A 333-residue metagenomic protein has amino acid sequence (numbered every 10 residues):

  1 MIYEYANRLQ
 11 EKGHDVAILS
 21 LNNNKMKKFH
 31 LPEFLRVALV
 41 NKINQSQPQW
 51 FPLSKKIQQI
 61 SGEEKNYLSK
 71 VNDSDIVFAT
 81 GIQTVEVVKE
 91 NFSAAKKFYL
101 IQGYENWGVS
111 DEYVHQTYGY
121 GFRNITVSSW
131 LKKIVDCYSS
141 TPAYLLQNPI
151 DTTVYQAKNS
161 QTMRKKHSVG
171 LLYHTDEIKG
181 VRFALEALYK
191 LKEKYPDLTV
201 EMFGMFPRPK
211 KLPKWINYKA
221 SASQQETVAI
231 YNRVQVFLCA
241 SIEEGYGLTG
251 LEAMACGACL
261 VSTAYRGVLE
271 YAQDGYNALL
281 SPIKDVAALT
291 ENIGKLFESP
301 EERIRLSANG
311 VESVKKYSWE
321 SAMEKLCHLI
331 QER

Functional and structural regions predicted by a protein language model:
W107-Y113, C137, Y144-K165: Acidic anion/phosphate-binding donor-loop and adjacent secondary structure in glycosyltransferase catalytic cores
I125-T126, Q161-K179, L185-K190: Conserved donor-binding/catalytic core segment of Leloir-type glycosyltransferases
K211, Y265-G275, L279-L280: Short acidic/histidine- and often glycine-rich active-site loop of Leloir-type glycosyltransferases that engages
A229-V234: Short alpha-helical donor nucleotide-sugar binding micro-motif in glycosyltransferases
I242: Aromatic "clamp/platform" in nucleotide-sugar-dependent glycosyltransferases that forms part of the donor/acceptor
C259-S262: Short hydrophobic beta-strand element within catalytic cores of glycosyltransferases and related nucleotide-activated
D274-G275, L279-V286, K295-P300: Conserved acidic donor-binding segment of nucleotide-sugar-dependent glycosyltransferases
A288, K295, E302-K316, K325-H328: A short, well-ordered alpha-helix in the C-terminal region of glycosyltransferases
